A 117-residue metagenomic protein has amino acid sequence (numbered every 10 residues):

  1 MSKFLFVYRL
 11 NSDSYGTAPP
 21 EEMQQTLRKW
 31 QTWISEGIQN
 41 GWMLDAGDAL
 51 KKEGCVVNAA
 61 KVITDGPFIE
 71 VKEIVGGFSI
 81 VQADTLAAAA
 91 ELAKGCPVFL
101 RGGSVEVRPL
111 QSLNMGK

Functional and structural regions predicted by a protein language model:
M1-K117: Conserved, structured core segments of small domains
